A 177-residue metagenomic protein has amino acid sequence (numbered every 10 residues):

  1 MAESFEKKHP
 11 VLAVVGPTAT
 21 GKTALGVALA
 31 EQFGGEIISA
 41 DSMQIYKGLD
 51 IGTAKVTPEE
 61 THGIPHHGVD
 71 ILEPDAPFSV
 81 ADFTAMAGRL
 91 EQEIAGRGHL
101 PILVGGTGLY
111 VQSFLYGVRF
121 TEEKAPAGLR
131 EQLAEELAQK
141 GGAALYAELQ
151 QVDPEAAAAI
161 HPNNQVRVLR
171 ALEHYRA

Functional and structural regions predicted by a protein language model:
M1-A177: Phosphate/pyrophosphate-binding catalytic cores of soluble transferases and nucleic-acid-acting enzymes
